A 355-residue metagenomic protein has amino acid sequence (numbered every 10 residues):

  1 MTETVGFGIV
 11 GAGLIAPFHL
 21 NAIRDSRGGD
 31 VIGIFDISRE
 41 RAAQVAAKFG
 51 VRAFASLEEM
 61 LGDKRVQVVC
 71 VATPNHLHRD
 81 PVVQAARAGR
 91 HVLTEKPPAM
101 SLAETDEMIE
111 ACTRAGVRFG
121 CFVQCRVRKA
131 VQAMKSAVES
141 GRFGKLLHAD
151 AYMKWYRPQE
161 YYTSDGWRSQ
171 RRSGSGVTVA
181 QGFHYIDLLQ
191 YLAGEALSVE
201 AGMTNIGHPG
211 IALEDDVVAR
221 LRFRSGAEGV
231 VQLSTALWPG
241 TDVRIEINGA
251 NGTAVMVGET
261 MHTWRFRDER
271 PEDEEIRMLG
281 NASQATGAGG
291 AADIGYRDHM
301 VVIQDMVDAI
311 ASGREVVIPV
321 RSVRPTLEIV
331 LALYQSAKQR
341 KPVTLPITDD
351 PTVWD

Functional and structural regions predicted by a protein language model:
M1-F49: N-terminal Rossmann-like dinucleotide-binding module
H19, F49-A111: Beta-loop-alpha module in the N-terminal Rossmann-like domain of NAD(P)-dependent dehydrogenases, especially those
A55, V71, L93-T94, F119-C121 (+2 more regions): Hydrophobic residues in well-ordered beta-strands that form the structural core
E110-R118, Q132-L147, N248-G249, T253: Basic phosphate/pyrophosphate-binding loop/patch that engages nucleotide-derived ligands
V117, G144-H148, Q335-D355: C-terminal capping/lid region of NAD(P)-dependent oxidoreductase domains
C125-I211, R340: Predominantly a Rossmann-like dinucleotide-binding segment in NAD(P)-dependent oxidoreductases
E246, A250-R321, V343, T348-D355: C-terminal glycine/acidic-rich active-site capping loop/insertion
